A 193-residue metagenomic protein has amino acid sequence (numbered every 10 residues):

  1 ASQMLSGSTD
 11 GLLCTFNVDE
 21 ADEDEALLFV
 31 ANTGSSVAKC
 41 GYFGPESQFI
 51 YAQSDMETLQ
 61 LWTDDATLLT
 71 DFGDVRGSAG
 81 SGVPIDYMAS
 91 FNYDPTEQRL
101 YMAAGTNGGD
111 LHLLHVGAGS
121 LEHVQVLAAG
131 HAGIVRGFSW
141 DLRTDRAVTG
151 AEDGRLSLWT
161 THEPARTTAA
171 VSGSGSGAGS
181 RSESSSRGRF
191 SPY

Functional and structural regions predicted by a protein language model:
A1, D10, V37, E46-S47 (+2 more regions): Conserved loop/turn motif of beta-propeller repeat scaffolds
A1, S35-F43, G82-D94, G133-W140 (+2 more regions): Canonical WD40 repeat/beta-propeller blade segments in eukaryotic WD-repeat proteins
M4, F49-I50, L100-M102, A147: Hydrophobic beta-strand positions that form the internal "hydrophobic ladder" of WD40/Gbeta-like beta-propeller blades
G7, L12-E20, L59-T63, L111-V116 (+1 more regions): WD40-repeat beta-propellers
G7-D10, Q53-M56, G105-G108, G150-D153: Conserved strand-to-loop turn within each blade of WD40 beta-propeller repeats
D22, H162-Y193: Intrinsic disorder/low-complexity signal
E25-A31, L68-S81, H123-A128: A short beta-strand motif characteristic of beta-propeller blades
D145-T168: Blade-level signature of beta-propeller repeat domains, shared across WD40, Kelch, NHL, RCC1 and BNR/Asp-box propellers
